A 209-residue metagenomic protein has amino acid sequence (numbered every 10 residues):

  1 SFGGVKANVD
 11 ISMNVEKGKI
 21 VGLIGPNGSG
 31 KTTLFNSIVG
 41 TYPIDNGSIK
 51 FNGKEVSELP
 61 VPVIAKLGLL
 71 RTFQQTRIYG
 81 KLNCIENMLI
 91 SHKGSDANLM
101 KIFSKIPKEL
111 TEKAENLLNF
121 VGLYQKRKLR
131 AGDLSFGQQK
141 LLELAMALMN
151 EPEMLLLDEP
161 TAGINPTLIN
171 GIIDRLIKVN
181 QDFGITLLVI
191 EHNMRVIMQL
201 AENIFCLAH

Functional and structural regions predicted by a protein language model:
I24-P26: The feature captures the beta-strand-to-loop junction immediately N-terminal to the Walker
G47-K54, L67: Conserved ABC transporter NBD signature motif
K101-K126, D174-I177: Conserved ABC ATPase "signature" region
E151: Conserved catalytic motifs of ABC-family nucleotide-binding domains
L155-E159: Catalytic Walker B motif of ABC-type/P-loop ATPase nucleotide-binding domains
N170-F183: Helical segment within the ABC ATPase nucleotide-binding domain
